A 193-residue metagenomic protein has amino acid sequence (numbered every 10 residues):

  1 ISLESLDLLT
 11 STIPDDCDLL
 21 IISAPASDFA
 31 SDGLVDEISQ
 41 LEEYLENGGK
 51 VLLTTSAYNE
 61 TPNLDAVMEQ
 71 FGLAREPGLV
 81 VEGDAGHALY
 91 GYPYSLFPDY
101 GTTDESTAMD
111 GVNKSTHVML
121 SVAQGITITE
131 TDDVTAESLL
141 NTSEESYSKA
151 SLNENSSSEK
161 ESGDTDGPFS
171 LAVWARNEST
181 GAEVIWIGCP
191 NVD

Functional and structural regions predicted by a protein language model:
I1-D193: Acidic, S/T/G-rich, low-cysteine, solvent-exposed domains in lumenal/extracellular/periplasmic regions of secretory
